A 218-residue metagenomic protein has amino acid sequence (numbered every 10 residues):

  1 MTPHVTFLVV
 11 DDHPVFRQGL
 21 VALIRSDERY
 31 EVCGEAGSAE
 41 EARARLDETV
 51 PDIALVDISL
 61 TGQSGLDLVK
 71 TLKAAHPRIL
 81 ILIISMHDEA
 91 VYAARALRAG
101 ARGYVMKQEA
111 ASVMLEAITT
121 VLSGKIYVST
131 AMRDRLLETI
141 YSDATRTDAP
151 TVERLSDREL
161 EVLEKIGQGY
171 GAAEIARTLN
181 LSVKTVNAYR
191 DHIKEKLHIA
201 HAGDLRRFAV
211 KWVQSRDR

Functional and structural regions predicted by a protein language model:
H4-F16, L20-I24, L155: Conserved acidic segment of CheY-like receiver
R29-G37, R45, I199: Short hydrophobic/Thr-rich beta-strand motif most characteristic of the beta2 strand and flanking loop of CheY-like
E35, L60-Q63: Residue-level signal for the "D+5" position in two-component response regulator receiver
S38-E41, S64-D67: Acidic catalytic/metal-coordinating carboxylates
D47-T49, T71-I79, A99: Conserved phosphotransfer cores of two-component systems
D57, S85: Active-site residues of response regulator receiver
V91-R98, R102-D157, E161, G203 (+1 more regions): Short, flexible helix-to-coil linker/hinge segments that flank and couple to helix-turn-helix
G169-D204: Recognition helix of helix-turn-helix DNA-binding domains
